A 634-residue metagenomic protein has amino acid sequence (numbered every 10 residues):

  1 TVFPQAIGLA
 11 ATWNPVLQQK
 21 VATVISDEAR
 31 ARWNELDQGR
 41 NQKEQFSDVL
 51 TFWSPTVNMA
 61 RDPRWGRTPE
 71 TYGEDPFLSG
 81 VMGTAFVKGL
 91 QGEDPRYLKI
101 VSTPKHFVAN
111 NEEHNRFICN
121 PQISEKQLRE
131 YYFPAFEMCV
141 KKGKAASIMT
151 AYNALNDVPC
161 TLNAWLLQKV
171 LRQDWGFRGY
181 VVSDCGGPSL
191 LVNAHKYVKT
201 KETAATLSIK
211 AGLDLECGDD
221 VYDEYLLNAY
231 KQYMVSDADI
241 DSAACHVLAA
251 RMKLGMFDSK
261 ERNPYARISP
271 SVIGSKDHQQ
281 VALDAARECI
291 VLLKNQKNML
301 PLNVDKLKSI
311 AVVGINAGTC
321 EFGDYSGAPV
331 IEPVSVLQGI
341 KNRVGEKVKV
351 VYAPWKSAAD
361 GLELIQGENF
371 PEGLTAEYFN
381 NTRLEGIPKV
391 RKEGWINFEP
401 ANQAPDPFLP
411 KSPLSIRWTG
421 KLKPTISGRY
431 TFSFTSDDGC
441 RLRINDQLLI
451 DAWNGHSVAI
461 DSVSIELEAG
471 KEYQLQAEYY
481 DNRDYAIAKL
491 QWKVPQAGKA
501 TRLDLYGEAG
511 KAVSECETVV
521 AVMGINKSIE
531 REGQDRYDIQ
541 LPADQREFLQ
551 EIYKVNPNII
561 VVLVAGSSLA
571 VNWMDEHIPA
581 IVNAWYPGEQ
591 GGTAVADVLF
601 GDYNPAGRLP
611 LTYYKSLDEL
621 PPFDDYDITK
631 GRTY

Functional and structural regions predicted by a protein language model:
T1-Y430, T435-L448, G455-Y634: Glycoside hydrolase catalytic-domain context in secreted enzymes
